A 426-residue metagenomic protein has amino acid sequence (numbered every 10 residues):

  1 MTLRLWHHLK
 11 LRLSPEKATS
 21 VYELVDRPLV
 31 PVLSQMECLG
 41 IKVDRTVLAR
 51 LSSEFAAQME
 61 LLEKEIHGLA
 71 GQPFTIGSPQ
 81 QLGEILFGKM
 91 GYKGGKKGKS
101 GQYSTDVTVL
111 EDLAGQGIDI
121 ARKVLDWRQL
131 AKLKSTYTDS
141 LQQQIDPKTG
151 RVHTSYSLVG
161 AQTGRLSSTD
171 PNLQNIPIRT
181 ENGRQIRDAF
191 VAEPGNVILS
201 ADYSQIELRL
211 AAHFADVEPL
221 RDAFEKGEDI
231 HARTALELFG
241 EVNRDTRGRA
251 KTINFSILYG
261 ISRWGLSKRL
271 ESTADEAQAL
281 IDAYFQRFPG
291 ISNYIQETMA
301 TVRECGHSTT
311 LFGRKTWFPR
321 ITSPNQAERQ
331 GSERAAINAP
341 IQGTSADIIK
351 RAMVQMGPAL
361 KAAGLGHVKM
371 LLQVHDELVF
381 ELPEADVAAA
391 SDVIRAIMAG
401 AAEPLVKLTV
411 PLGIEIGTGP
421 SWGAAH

Functional and structural regions predicted by a protein language model:
M1-R179, R184, G195-V197, S204-E207 (+6 more regions): Conserved "right-hand" nucleotidyltransferase catalytic core of DNA-directed polymerases
C38, D146-T149, H153-T154, L158-A161 (+5 more regions): Conserved catalytic core of nucleic-acid polymerases
I76-G77, A201, A223-E225, I341: Conserved, non-catalytic sequence blocks in retroelement Pol enzymes and Pol-derived host proteins
F87, L210-A212, A424-H426: Short conserved micro-motifs at the rims of enzyme active sites and ligand-binding pockets
V191-P194, A363-G366, L371-H375, D392 (+1 more regions): A structural signal for short secondary-structure junctions
I198-S200, E207-E241, K315, P319-R329: Metal-dependent catalytic core segments for phosphate chemistry
A390-M398: Short amphipathic alpha-helices in soluble, non-transmembrane regions that often serve as interface/regulatory elements
G400-G413: Flexible helix-coil linker/hinge segments at domain or subdomain boundaries
